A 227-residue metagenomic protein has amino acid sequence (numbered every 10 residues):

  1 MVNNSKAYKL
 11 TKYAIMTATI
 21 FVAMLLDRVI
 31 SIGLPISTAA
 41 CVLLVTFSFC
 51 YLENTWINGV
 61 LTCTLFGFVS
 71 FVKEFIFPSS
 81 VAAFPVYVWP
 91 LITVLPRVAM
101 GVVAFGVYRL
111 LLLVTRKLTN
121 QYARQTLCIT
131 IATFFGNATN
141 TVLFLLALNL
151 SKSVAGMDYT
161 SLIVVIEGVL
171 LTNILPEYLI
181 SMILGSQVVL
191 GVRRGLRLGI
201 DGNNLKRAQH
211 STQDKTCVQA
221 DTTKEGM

Functional and structural regions predicted by a protein language model:
M1-L61: Hydrophobic transmembrane alpha-helices
M1-M24, I76-L145, N149, G185 (+1 more regions): Short helix-perturbing small/polar motifs within transmembrane alpha-helices
M1-T17, L145, Y159-M227: Alpha-helical transmembrane segments and their cytosolic interface
I20, L61-E74: Small-polar-interrupted transmembrane alpha-helices in polytopic inner-membrane proteins
R28-P35, F77-F84, S153-V164: Membrane-interface helix termini and inter-helical loops of multi-pass transporters
I32, N58-C63, P90, I129 (+1 more regions): Alpha-helical transmembrane segments and their helix-entry boundary regions
A39-V45, P90-R97, L170-Y178: Alpha-helical transmembrane segments of polytopic membrane proteins
L65-V69, P96, G136, N173: Transmembrane alpha-helical core residues of multi-pass small-molecule transporters, especially secondary transporters
